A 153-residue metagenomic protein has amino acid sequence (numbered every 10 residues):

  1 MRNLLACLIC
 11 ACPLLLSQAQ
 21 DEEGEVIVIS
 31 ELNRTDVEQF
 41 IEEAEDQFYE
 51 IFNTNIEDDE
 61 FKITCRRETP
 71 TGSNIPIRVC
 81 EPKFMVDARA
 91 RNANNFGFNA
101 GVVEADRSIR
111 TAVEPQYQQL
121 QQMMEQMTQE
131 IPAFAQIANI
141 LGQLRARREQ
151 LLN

Functional and structural regions predicted by a protein language model:
L5-Q18: Hydrophobic h-region of N-terminal signal peptides that target proteins for export in Gram-negative bacteria
Q20-E81, V86-R89: N-terminal secretory signal peptides
G24, I41, I56, K62 (+2 more regions): Alpha-helical context
N53, E57, R91, N95-F98 (+3 more regions): Generic surface-pattern signal
I75, K83-Q122: Flexible, solvent-exposed short loops/turns enriched in glycine
I109-N153: Helix-rich interaction surfaces within compact, conserved domain-sized segments that mediate assembly or partner
